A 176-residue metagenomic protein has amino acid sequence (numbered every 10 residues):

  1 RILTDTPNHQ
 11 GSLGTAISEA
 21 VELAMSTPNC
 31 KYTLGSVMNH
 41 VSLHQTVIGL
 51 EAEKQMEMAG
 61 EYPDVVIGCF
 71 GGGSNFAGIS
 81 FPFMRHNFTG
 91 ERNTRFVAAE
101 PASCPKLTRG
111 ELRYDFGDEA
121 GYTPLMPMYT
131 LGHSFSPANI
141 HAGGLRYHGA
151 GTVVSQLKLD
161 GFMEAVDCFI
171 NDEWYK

Functional and structural regions predicted by a protein language model:
I2-L3, H9-H40, G60, R85-F88 (+1 more regions): Active-site/ligand-binding loops adjacent to catalytic centers
K31, D64-V66, N93-V97: Beta-sheet entry/capping signal
N39-K54: Helix-loop module immediately N-terminal to the HCX5R catalytic loop in PTP-like cysteine phosphatase domains
A52, V66-G68, G73, F96 (+2 more regions): Buried hydrophobic positions in well-ordered alpha/beta secondary-structure cores of metabolic enzymes
K54-E61: Phosphate/pyrophosphate-binding loops at sites that engage ATP/ADP/AMP, CoA/4′-phosphopantetheine, polyphosphate
Q55, C69, P82-H86, A99: Generic, well-ordered alpha-helical scaffold segments in large soluble proteins
D64, G73, S80-H86, G90-N93: Conserved nucleotide-sugar donor-interacting segment of glycosyltransferase catalytic cores, predominantly GT-B
C69-S80, K106-T108: Short glycine/serine/threonine-rich phosphate/pyrophosphate-binding segments that cradle anionic phosphate groups
